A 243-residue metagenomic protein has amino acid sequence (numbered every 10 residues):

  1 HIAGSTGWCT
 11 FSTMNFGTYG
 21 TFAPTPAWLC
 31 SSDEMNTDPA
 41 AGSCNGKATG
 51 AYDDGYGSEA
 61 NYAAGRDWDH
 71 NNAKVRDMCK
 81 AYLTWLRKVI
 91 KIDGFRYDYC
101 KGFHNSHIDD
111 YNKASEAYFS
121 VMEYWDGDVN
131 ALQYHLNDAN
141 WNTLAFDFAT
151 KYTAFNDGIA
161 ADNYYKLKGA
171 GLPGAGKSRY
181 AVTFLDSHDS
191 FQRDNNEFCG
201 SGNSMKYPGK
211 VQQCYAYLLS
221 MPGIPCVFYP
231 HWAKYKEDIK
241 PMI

Functional and structural regions predicted by a protein language model:
H1-I90, S106-Q133, D147-I159: Substrate-binding/active-site clefts of carbohydrate-active enzymes
D77-I243: Active-site-proximal helices and loops of the catalytic beta/alpha 8
